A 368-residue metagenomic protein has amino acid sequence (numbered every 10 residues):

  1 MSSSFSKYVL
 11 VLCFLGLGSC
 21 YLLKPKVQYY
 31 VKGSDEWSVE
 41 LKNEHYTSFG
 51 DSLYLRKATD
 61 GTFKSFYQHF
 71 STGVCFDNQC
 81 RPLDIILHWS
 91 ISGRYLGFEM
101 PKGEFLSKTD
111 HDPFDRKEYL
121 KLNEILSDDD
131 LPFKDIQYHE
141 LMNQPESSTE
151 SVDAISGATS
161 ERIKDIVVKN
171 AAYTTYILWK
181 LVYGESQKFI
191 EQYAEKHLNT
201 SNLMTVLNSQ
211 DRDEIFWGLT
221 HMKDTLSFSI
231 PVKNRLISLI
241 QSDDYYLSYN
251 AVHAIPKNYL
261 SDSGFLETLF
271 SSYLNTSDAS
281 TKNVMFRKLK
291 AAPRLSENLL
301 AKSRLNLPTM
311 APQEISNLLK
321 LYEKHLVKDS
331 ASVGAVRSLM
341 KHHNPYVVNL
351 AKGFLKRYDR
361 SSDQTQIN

Functional and structural regions predicted by a protein language model:
M1-V31, N368: Bacterial Sec-dependent N-terminal signal peptides
L22-Y249, N258-S263, Y273-N275, A279-N283: Extended repeat-based scaffolds of very large eukaryotic assembly and lipid-transport proteins
E195-V206, S229-L239, S261-Y273, L295-N306 (+2 more regions): Amphipathic alpha-helical scaffolding segments comprising HEAT/armadillo-like alpha-solenoid repeats
G218-L219, A251, K282-M285, E314-L318 (+2 more regions): Conserved hydrophobic register position within alpha-solenoid helical repeats
H221-T225, A254-S261, K288-L295, L321-H325 (+1 more regions): Residue-level signature of the C-terminal ends
N258, L266-Q313, N317: Long alpha-helical HEAT/HEAT-like repeat alpha-solenoid scaffolds in very large eukaryotic proteins, especially those
P312-N368: Long, ordered, amphipathic alpha-helical scaffolds
